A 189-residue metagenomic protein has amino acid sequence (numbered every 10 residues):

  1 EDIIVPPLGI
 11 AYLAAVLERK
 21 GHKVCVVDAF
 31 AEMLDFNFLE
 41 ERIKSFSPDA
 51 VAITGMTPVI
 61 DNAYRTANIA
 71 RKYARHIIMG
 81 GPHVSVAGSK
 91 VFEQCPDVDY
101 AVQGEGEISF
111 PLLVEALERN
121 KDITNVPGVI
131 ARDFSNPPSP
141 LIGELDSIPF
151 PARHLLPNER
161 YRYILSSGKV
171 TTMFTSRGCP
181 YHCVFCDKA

Functional and structural regions predicted by a protein language model:
E1, A52, A189: Glycine- and acidic
E1, G88, Y181: Flexible glycine/acidic-rich beta-alpha junction loops that bind and position SAM and/or redox cofactors in anaerobic
E1-I10: Glycine- and acidic-residue-enriched helix-capping/strand-helix junction motifs
D2, I43, E144-D146: Residue-level detector of alpha-helical hydrophobic segments embedded in or interacting with membranes
I4, I123-N125, K169: Short, basic and Ser/Thr-rich N-terminal targeting/leader segments
V5, H76-I77, F174: Short glycine- and Lys/Arg-enriched binding-loop motifs that mark or flank ligand-binding interfaces
G9, L13-I142: Glycine-rich beta-alpha loop elements in corrinoid/cobalamin-binding modules across cobalamin-dependent enzymes
D146, F150-A189: Radical SAM [4Fe-4S] cluster-binding motif and immediate context
